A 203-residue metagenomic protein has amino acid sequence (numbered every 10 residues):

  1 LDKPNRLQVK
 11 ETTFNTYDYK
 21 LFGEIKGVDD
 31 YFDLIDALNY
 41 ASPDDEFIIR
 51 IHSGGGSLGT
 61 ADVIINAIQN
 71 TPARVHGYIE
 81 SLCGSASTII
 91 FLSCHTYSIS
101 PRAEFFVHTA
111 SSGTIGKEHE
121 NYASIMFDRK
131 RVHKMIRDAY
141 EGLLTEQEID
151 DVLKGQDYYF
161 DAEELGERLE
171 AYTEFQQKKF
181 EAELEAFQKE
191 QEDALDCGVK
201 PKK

Functional and structural regions predicted by a protein language model:
L1, T96, E170: Residue-level marker of positions within ordered structural domains that often coincide with functionally constrained
L1-R6, E185-K203: Intrinsically disordered, low-complexity segments enriched in small/flexible residues
D2, D18, D29-D36, D44-D45 (+7 more regions): Acidic-enriched, low-complexity/disordered segments with a strong bias for Aspartate over Glutamate
N5-H119: Cleft-lining beta-strand/loop regions that shape enzyme active-site pockets
F47, V75, T114-Q188, V199-P201: Charged, glycine-interspersed solvent-exposed loop segments at helix/strand-loop junctions that cap or gate access
